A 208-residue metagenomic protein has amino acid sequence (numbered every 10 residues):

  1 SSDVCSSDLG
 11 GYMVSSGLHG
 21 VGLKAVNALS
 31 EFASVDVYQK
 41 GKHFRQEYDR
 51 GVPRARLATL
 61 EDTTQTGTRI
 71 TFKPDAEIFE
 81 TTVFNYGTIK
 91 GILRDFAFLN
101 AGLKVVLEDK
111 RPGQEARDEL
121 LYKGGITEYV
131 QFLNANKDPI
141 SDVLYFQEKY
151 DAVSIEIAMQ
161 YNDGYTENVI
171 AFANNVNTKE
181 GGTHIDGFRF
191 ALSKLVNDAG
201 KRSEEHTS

Functional and structural regions predicted by a protein language model:
S1, T64-T66, D151: A short, polar/charged loop/turn motif at coil->beta-strand junctions and beta-hairpin connectors
S1-S6, H206: Short, small-residue-biased leader/transition segments that mark boundaries at the very start of proteins
C5-D8, K201: Conserved helix-loop functional segments at active or binding sites
S7-F132: GHKL-type ATPase core
G87, D95-F96, G102-E204, S208: GHKL/Histidine-kinase-like ATPase module
